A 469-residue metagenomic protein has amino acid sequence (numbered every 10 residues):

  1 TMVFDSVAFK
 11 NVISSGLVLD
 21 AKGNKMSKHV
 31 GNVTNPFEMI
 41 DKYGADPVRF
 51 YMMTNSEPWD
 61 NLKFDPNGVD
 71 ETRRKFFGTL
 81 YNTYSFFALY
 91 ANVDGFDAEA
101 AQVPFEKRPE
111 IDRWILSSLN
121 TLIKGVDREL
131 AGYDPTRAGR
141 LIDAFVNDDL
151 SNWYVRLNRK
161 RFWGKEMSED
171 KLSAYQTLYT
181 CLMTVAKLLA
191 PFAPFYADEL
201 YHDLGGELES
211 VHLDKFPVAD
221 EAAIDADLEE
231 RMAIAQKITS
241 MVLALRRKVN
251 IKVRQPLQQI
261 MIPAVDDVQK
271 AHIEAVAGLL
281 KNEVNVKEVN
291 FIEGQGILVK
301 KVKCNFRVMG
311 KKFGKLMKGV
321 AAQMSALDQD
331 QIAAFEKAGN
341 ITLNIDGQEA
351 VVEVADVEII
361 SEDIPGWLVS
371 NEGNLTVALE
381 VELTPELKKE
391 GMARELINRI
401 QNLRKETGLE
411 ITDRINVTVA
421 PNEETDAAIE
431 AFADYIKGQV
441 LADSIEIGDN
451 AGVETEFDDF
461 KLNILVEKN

Functional and structural regions predicted by a protein language model:
V3-D41, A45, D60, V69-N469: Feature 926 captures the class I aminoacyl-tRNA synthetase adenylation module centered on the KMSKS loop
F50-M52: Non-catalytic, structured segments within soluble enzyme domains
